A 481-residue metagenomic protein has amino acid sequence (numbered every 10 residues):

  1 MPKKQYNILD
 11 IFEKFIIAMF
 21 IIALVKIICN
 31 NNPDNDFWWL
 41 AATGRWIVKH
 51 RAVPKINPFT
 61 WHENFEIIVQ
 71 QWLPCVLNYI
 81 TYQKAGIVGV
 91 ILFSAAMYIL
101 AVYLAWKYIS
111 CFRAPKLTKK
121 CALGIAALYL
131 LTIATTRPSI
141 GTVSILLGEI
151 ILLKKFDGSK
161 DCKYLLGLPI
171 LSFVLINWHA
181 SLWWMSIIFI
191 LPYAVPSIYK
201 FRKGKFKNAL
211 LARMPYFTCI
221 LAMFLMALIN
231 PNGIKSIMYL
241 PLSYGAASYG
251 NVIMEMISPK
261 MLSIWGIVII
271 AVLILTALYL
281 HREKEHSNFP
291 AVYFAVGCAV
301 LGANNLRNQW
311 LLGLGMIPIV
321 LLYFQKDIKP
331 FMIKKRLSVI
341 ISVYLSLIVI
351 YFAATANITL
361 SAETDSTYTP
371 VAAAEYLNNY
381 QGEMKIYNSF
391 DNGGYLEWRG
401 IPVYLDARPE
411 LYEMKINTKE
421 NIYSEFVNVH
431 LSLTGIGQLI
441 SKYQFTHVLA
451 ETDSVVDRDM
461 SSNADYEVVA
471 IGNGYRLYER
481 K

Functional and structural regions predicted by a protein language model:
L24, A126-L130, I151, Y164-S181 (+3 more regions): Membrane-interface alpha helices of multi-pass inner-membrane proteins
P33-D36, V48-V53, H62, A180-R282 (+1 more regions): Transmembrane catalytic cores of multi-pass membrane glycosyltransferases and polysaccharide-assembly enzymes
L92-F112: Transmembrane-helix motifs of polytopic, lipid-linked glycan transferases
A105-Y129: Transmembrane-helix signature of polytopic, membrane-embedded enzymes that assemble or transfer cell-envelope glycans
E149-L165, T276-K284: Membrane-interface transmembrane helices that cradle and orient dolichyl/undecaprenyl
K155-F173, R213-T218, F289-A295: Short hydrophobic alpha-helices at membrane interfaces in multi-pass membrane enzymes
I333-N379, G393-G394, R399, A407-L411 (+2 more regions): Membrane-proximal, lumen/periplasm-facing interface regions of secretory-pathway glyco- and lipid-modifying enzymes
E375-N417, S441, F445-D453, Y478: Short periplasmic/luminal acceptor-recognition loop of GT-C membrane glycosyltransferases, typified by
